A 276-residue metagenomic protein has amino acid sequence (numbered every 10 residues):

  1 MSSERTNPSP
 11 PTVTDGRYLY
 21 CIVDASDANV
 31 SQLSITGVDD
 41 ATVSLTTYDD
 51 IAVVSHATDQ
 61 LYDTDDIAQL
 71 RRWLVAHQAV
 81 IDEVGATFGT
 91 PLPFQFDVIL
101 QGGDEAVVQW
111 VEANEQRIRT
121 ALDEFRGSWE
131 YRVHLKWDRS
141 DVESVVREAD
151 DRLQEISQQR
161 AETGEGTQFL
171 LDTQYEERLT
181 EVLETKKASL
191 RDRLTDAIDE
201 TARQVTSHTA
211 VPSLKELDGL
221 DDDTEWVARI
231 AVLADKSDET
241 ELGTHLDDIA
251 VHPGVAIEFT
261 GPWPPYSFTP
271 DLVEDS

Functional and structural regions predicted by a protein language model:
M1-I257, P262-S276: An interfacial alpha-helical scaffold signature
